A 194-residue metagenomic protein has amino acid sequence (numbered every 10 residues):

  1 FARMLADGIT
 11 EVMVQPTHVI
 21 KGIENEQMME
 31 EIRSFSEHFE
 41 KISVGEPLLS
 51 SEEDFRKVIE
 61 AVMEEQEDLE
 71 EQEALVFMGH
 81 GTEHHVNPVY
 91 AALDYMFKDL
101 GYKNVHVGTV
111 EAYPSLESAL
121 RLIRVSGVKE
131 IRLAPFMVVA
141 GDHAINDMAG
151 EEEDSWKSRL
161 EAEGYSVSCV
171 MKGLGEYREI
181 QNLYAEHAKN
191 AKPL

Functional and structural regions predicted by a protein language model:
F1-L194: Extended amphipathic ligand-handling, pore-lining, and cofactor/metal-binding catalytic surfaces
